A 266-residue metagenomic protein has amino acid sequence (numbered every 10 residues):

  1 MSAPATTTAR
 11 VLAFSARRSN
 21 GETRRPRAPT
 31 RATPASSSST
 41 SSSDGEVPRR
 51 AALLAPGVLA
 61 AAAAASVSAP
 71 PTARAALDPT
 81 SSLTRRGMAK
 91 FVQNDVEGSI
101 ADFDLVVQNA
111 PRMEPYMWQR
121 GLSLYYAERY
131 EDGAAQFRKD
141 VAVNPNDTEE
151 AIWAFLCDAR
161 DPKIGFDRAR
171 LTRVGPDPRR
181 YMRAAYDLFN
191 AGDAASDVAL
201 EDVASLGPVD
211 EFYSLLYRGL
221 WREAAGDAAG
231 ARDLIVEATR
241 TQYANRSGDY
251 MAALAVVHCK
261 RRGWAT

Functional and structural regions predicted by a protein language model:
M1-D44: N-terminal chloroplast transit peptides
S43-V58: N-terminal secretory signal peptides and thylakoid transit peptides that target proteins across membranes
S81, G98, P115, E149-A151 (+3 more regions): Start-of-helix register in tetratricopeptide repeats
M88, L122, F155-D158, L220 (+2 more regions): Residue-level recognition of tetratricopeptide repeat
